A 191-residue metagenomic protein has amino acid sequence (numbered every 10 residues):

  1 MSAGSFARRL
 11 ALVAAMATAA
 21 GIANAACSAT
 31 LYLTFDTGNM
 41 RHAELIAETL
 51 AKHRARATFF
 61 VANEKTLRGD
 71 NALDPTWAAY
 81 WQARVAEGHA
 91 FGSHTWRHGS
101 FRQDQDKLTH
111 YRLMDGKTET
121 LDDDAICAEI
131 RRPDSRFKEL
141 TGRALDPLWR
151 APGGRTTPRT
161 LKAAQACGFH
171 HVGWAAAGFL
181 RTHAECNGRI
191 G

Functional and structural regions predicted by a protein language model:
M1-A11: Bacterial N-terminal signal peptides that target proteins for export
A11-G21: Bacterial N-terminal signal peptides
N24-Q105, M114, E129-P147: Active-site beta->alpha N-cap acidic-glycine motif
R102-L121, N187-G191: Charged, glycine/proline-rich intrinsically disordered loops and linkers
E119-I126, R159, A163: A substrate-binding/cap region within the structured catalytic cores of diverse enzymes
L140-A164: Basic- and aromatic-lined ligand-binding clefts that recognize polyanionic substrates
R155, T160-G191: His/Asp/Glu-enriched short active-site or ligand-binding loop at hydrolase and phosphoryl-transfer sites
